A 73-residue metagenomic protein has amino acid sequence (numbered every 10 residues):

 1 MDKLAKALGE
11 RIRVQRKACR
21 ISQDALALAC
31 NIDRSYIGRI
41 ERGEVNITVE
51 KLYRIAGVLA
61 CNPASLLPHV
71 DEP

Functional and structural regions predicted by a protein language model:
M1-A7: A detector for short, charged/polar N-terminal pre-domain segments
E10-A25, A29: Short basic helix-loop element that most often maps to the first helix and adjoining turn of HTH DNA-binding modules
I12, L26-A27, I37-I40, L66: Conserved hydrophobic/aromatic packing and binding residues within compact polymer-binding modules
I12, Q23, R34, V49-L52: Helix-turn-helix DNA-binding elements, focusing on the entry/boundary residues of the two helices that contact DNA
N31-V45: Recognition helix of helix-turn-helix/homeodomain-like DNA-binding domains that insert into the DNA major groove
T48-S65: DNA major-groove recognition helix of helix-turn-helix/homeodomain DNA-binding modules
L67-P73: Short, charged recognition helix plus adjacent turn of helix-turn-helix-like nucleic-acid-binding domains
